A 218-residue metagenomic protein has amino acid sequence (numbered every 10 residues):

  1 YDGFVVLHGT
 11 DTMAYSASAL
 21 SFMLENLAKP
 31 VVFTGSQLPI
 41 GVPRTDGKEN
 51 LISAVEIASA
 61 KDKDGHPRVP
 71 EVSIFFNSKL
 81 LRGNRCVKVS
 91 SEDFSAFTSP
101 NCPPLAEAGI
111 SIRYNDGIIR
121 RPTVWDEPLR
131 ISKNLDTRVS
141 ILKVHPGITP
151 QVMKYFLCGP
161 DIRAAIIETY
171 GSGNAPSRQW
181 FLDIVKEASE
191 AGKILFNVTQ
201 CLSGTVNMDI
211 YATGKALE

Functional and structural regions predicted by a protein language model:
D2-G3, A164: Structural motif
G3, A28-V32, E71, I194: Proline-centered loop/turn at the N-terminus of a beta-strand
V6-H8, V32-G35, S73-N77, K143 (+2 more regions): Short beta-strand segments
V6-K29, S177-I184: Short Gly/Thr/Asp-enriched flexible loops that form oxyanion-binding sites at enzyme active sites
H8-A14, L80-L81, G171-N174, S203: Gly/Ser/Thr-rich loops at beta-strand to alpha-helix junctions that form or flank small-molecule/cofactor-binding
F33-I110: Internal gly/pro-rich beta-alpha loop/helix module that stabilizes soluble enzyme cofactors or their anionic handles
R82-S172, S177-R178: Accessory alpha-helical/coil subdomains and C-terminal extensions that flank or cap enzyme catalytic cores
T169-E218: C-terminal non-catalytic interaction/assembly regions of soluble proteins
